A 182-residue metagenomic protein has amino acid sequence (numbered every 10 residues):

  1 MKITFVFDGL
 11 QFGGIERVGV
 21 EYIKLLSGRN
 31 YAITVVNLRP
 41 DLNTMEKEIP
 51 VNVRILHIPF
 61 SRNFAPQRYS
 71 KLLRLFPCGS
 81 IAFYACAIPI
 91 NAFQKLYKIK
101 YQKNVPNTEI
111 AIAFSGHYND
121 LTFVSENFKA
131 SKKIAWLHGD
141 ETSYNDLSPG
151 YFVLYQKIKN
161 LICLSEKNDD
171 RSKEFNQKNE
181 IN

Functional and structural regions predicted by a protein language model:
F5-F12, L25, R29-A85: N-terminal strand-loop element at the rim of the active site of nucleotide-sugar-dependent glycosyltransferases
D8, F60, S115-H117, L137-D140: Histidine-centered beta-alpha loop that forms part of the nucleotide-sugar donor binding/catalytic region in diverse
I15, L38, A113-G116, C163-S165: Replace "coordinates the UDP/GDP/TDP-sugar" with "coordinates nucleotide-activated sugar donors
A87-I99, K103, I110-K129: An aromatic- and histidine-rich active-site surface loop
A111-I112, E141, K157-E166: A short beta-strand/loop micro-motif in the catalytic core of glycosyltransferases that engages the nucleotide-sugar
N119-L121, S131-L147: A short, histidine- and acid-enriched strand-loop-helix "catalytic/donor-clamping" loop that lines the nucleotide-sugar
L121-F123, K159-N182: A short, active-site helix/loop in glycosyltransferases that binds the activated sugar's phosphate group
S125-A130, F152-K157, N176: Short, conserved loop/helix-junction motifs that constitute active-site signature segments in enzyme catalytic cores
